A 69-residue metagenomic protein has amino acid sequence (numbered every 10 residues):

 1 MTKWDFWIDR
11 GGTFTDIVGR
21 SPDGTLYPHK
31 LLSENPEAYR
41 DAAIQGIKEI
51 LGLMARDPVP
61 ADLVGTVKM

Functional and structural regions predicted by a protein language model:
M1-M69: N-terminally biased helix-coil "hinge/interface" segments that flank
